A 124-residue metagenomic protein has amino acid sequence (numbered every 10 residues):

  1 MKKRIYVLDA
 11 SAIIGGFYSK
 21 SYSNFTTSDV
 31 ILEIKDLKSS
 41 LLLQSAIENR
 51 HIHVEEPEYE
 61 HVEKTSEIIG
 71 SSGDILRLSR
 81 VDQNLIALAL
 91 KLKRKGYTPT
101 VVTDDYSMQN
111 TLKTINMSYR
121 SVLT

Functional and structural regions predicted by a protein language model:
K2-K93, Y97-T98, Y106-M117: Active-site-proximal, substrate-binding regions of enzyme catalytic domains and RNA-binding/basic surfaces
T103: Short beta-strand/turn micro-motifs composed of small residues that flank or help shape donor/cofactor-binding pockets
Y119-T124: Cys/His-rich Zn2+-binding cysteine-cluster or related metal-binding knuckle/ribbon modules and their
